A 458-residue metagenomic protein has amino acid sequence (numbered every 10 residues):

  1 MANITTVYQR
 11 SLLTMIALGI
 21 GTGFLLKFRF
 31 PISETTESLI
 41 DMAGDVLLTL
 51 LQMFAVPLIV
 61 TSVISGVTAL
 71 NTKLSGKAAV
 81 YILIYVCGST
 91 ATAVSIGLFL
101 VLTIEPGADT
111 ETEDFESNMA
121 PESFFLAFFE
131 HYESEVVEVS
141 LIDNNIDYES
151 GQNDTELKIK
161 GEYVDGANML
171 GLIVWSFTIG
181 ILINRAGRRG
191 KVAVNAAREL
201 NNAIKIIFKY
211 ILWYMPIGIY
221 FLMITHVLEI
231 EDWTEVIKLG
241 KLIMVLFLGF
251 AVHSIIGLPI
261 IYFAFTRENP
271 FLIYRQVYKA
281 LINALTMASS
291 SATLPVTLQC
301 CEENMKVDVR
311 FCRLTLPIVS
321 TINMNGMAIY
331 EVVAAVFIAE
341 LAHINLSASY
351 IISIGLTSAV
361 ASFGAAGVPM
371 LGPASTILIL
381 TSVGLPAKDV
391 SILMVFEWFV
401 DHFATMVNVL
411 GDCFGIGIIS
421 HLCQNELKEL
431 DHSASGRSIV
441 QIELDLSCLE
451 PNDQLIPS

Functional and structural regions predicted by a protein language model:
N3-Q9, L13, I20-F28, I32 (+5 more regions): Signature of multi-pass transmembrane helix bundles
I32-L39, G76, D232-K241, E268-R275 (+2 more regions): Membrane-water interface of transmembrane alpha-helices in multipass transporters/channels
A55-I59, G218, S289-T297, A328-V333 (+2 more regions): Transmembrane helix boundary and interhelical junction motifs in multipass membrane proteins
V67-L74, D109, G187-K191, E199-N202 (+6 more regions): Juxtamembrane helix-boundary/capping and inter-helix hinge elements in multi-pass membrane proteins
L74-Y81, I206, Y210, K306-S320 (+2 more regions): Membrane-interface alpha-helices at helix entry/exit sites of multi-pass transporters
Y81-A91, L200-N202, G240-I256, Q276-N283 (+3 more regions): Small-residue-enriched core segments of transmembrane alpha-helices in multipass membrane transport and channel
N144, K279-S362, I416: Helix-loop-helix junctions within the multi-pass membrane cores of secondary transporters/permeases
V332-S458: Transmembrane alpha-helical segments and their short flanking loops that form helix-hairpins/helix-helix interfaces
